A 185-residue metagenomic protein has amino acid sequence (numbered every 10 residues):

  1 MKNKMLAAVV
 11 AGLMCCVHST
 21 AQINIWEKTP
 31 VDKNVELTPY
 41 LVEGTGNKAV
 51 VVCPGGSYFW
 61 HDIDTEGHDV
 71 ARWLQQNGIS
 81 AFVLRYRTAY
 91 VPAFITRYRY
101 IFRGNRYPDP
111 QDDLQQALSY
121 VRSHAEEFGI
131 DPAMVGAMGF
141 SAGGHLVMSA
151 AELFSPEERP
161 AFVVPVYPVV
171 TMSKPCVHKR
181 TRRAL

Functional and structural regions predicted by a protein language model:
M1-I23: Bacterial Sec-dependent N-terminal signal peptides
A21-T45, Y107-P108, L185: N-terminal cap/lid segment of alpha/beta-hydrolase-fold proteins
N47-G55: Short beta-strand element of the alpha/beta-hydrolase
G55, I79, Y86-T88, P168: Active-site loop/turn elements of alpha/beta-hydrolase fold enzymes, especially the short glycine-/histidine-rich
Y58-F59, A89-V91, T171-M172: Active-site loop signature of alpha/beta-hydrolase-fold enzymes
D62-I63, V83-F128: Catalytic nucleophile-loop/oxyanion-hole region of alpha/beta-hydrolase and closely related hydrolase-like folds
I63-F82: Short amphipathic alpha-helix adjacent to the substrate-entry channel of hydrolases
D112-T181: Primarily recognizes the serine-hydrolase "nucleophile elbow" in alpha/beta-hydrolase and SGNH/GDSL folds
